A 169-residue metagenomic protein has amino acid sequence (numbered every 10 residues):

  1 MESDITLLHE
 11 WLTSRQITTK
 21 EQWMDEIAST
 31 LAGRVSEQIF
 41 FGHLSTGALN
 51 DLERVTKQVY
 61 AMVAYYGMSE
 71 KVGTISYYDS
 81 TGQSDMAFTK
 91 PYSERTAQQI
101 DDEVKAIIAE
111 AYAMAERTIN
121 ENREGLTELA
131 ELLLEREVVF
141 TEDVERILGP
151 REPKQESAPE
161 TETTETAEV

Functional and structural regions predicted by a protein language model:
M1-V169: Soluble catalytic regions of large protease machineries
